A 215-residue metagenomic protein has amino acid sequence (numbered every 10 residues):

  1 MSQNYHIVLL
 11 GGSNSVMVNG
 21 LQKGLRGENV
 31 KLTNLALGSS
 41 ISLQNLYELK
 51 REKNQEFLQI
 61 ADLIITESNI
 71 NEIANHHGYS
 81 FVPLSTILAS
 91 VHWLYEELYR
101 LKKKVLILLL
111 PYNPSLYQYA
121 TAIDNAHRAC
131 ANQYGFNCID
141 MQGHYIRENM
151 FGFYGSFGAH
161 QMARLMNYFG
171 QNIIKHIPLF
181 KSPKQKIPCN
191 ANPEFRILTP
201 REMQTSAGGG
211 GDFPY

Functional and structural regions predicted by a protein language model:
M1-Q44, E48-I60: Serine-esterase "nucleophile elbow" of acetyl-processing enzymes
Q3-Y5, K104, N149-M150, P193-E194 (+1 more regions): Generic structural motif recognizing short loop/turn segments at the entrances and edges of beta-strands
G24-L32, Y47-S182: Alpha-helical cap/lid subdomain in secreted, periplasmic, or secretory-pathway luminal O-acyl-processing enzymes
G38-S40, Y154-Q161, N192-I197: Short, exposed beta-strand "edge-strand" segments with a Pro/Gly-rich flavor and a Y/T-containing core
I41, S80-P83, P200-E202: General structural signal for secondary-structure boundaries
N172-Y215: Conserved catalytic region of serine esterases and O-acyltransferases that act on ester linkages in lipids
